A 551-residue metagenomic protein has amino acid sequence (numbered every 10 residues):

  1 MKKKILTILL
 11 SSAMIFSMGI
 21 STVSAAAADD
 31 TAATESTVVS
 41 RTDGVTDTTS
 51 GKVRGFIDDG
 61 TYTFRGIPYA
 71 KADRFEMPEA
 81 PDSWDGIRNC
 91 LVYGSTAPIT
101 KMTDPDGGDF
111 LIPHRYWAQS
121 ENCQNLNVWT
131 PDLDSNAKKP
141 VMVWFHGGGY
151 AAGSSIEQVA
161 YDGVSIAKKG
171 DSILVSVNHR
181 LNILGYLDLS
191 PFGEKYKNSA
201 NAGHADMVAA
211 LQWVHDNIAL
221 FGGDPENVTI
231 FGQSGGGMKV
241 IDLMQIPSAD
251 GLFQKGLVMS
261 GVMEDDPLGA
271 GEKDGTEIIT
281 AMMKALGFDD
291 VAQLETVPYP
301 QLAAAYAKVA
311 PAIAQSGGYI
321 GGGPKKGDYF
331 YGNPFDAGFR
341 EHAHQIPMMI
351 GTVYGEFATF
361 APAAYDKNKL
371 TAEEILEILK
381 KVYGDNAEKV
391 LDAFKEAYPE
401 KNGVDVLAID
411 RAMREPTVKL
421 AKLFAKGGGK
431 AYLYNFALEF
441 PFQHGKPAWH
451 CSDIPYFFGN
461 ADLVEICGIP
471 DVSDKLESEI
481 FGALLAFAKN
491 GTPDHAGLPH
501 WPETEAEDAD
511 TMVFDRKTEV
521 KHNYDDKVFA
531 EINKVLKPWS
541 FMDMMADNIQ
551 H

Functional and structural regions predicted by a protein language model:
K2, T7, D29-A200, C467-I480 (+3 more regions): Non-catalytic accessory segments of hydrolases
I15-S24: C-terminal segment of classical bacterial N-terminal signal peptides
I67, D106, R414-H551: Mobile gating loops/cap/lid regions near enzyme active sites that modulate substrate access
G147-G148, A202-D206, S234-G237: Active-site loop->helix "elbow" adjoining a glycine-rich segment at hydrolase catalytic centers
K197-A219, D274-E277: Alpha/beta-hydrolase active-site loop
D216, D250, M259-L370, V404-L423: Substrate-access "cap/lid" subdomains that shape and gate the entrance to catalytic or ligand-binding pockets
F221-Q233: Alpha/beta-hydrolase fold nucleophile elbow
G237-A249: Short glycine-enriched nucleophile-adjacent loop and the immediately C-terminal alpha-helix near the catalytic center
